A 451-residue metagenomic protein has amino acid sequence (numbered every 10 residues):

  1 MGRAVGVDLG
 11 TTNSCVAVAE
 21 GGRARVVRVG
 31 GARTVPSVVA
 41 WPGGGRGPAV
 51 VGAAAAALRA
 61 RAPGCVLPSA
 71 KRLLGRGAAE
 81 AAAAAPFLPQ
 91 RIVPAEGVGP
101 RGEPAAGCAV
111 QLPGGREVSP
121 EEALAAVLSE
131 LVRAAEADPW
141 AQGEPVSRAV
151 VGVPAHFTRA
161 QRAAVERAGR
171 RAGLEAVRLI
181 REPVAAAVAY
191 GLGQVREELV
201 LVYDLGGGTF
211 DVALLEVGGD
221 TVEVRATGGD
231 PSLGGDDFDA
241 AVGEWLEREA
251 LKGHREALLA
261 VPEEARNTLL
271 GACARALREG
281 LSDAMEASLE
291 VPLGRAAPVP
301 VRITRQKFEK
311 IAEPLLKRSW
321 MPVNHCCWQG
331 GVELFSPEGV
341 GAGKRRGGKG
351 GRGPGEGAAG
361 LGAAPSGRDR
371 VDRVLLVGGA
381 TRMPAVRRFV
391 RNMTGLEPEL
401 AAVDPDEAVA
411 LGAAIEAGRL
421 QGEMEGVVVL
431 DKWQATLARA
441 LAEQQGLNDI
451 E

Functional and structural regions predicted by a protein language model:
M1-A82, I92-A105, P113-E117, A126 (+1 more regions): Oxyanion-binding/catalytic loops of NTP- or PPi-dependent enzymes
S119-E121: Hydrophobic alpha-helical hairpins/lids featuring a short glycine-rich hinge
